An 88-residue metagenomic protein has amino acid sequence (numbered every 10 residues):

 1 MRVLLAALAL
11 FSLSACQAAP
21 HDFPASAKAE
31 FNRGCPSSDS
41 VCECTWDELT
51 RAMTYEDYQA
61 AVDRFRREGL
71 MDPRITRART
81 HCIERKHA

Functional and structural regions predicted by a protein language model:
M1-V3: Positively charged n-region of N-terminal signal peptides that target proteins for export
S12-A15: C-terminal motif of bacterial Sec signal peptides marking the signal peptidase cleavage site
Q17-A19: Bacterial signal peptide processing site
H21, A25-A27: Short amphipathic alpha-helix starts
P24, S38-C42: Membrane-interface starts of transmembrane alpha-helices
N32, E43, D47-A88: Intrinsically disordered, glycine/charged-rich N-terminal periplasmic/extracytoplasmic linker segments that lie
